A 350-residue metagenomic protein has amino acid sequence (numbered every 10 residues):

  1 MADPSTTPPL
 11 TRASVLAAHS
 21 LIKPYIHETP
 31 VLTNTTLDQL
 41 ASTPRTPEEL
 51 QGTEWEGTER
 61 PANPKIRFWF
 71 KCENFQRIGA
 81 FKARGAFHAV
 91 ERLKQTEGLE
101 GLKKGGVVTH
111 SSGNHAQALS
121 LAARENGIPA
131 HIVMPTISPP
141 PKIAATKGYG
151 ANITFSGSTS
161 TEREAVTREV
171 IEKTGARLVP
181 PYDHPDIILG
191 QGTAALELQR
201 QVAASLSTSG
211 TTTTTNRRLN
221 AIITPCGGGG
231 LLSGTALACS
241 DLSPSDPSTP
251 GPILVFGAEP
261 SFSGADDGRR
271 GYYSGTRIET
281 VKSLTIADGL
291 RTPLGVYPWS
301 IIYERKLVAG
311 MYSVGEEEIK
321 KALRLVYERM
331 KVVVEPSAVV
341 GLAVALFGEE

Functional and structural regions predicted by a protein language model:
M1-E350: PLP-dependent amino-acid enzyme catalytic core
